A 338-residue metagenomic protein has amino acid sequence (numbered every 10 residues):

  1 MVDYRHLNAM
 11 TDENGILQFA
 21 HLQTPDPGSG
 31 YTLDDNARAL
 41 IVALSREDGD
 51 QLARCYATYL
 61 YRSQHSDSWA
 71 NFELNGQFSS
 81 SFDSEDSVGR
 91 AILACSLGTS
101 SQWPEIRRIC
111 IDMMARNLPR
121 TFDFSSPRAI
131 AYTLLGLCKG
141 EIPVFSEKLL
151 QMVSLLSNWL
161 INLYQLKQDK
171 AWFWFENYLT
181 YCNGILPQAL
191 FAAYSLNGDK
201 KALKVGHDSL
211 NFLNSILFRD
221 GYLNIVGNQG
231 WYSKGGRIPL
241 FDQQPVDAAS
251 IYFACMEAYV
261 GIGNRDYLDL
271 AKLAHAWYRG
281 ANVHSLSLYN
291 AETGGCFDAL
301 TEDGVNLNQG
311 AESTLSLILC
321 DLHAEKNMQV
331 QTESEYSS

Functional and structural regions predicted by a protein language model:
M1-S338: Glycan-recognition and catalytic cores of secretory/periplasmic carbohydrate-active enzymes
